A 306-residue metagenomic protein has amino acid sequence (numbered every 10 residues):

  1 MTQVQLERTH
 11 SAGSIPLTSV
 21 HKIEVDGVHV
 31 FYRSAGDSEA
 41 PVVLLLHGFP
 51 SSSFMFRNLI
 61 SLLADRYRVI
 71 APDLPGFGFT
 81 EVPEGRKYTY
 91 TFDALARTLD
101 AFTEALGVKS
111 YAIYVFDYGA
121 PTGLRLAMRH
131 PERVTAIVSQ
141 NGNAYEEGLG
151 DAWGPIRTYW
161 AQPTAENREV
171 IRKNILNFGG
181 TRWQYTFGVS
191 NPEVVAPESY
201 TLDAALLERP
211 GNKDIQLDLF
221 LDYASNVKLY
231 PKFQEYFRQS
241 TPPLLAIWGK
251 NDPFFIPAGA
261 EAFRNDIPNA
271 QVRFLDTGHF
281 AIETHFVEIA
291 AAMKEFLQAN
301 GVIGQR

Functional and structural regions predicted by a protein language model:
T2-V30, A35-S38, V42, I70 (+6 more regions): Flexible "cap/lid" subdomain of the alpha/beta-hydrolase fold that forms the substrate-access gate
L45-G48, A71: Structural cue for short, hydrophobic secondary-structure segments
G48-S51, D117: Active-site glycine-rich loops that stabilize anionic/oxyanionic intermediates across multiple enzyme folds
P50, P75-G78, A144, G278-A281: Alpha/beta-hydrolase active-site loop signature
P50-N58, V69: Serine-hydrolase catalytic-loop signature spanning alpha/beta hydrolases and amidase-signature enzymes
N58-Y67, A105: A short, Lys/Arg-enriched amphipathic alpha-helix followed by its capping loop at the start of a domain
G278-A290: Catalytic histidine-centered segment of alpha/beta-hydrolase-like enzymes
N300-R306: Alpha/beta-hydrolase-fold serine-hydrolase catalytic core, especially in secreted/extracellular enzymes
